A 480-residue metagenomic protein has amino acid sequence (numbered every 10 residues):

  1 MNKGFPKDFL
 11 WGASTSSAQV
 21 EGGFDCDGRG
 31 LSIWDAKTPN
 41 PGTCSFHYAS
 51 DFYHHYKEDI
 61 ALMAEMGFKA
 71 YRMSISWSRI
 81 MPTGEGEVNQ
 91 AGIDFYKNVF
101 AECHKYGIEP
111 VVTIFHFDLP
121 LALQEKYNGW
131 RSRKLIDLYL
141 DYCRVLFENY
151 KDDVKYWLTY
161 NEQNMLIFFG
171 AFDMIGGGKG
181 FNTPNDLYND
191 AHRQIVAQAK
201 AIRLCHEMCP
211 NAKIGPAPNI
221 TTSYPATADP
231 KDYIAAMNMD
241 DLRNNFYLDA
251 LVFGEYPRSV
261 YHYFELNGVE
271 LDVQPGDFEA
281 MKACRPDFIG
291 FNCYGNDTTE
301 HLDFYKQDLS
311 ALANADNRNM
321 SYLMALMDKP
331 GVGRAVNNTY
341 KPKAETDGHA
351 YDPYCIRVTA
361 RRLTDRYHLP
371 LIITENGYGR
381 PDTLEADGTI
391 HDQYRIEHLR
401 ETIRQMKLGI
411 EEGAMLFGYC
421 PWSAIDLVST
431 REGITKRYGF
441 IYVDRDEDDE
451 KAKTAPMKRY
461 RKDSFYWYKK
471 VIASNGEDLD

Functional and structural regions predicted by a protein language model:
M1-N40, T83-G84, I93-T374, Y378-D480: Active-site region of glycoside hydrolase catalytic domains
E21-Y96: Active-site-adjacent substrate/metal-binding segments within catalytic domains of carbohydrate-active enzymes
